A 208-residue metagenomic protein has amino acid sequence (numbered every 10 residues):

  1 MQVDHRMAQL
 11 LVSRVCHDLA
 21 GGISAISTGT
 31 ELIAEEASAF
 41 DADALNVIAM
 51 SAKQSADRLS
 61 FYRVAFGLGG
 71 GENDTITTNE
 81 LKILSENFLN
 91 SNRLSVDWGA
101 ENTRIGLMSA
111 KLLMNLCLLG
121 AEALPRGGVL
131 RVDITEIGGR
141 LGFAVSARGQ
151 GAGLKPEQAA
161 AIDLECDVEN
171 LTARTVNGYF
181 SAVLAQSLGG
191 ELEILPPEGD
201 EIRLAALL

Functional and structural regions predicted by a protein language model:
Q2-L10, D43, R93-A121, P125 (+1 more regions): Conserved short strand/loop->alpha-helix "switch" segment adjacent to the catalytic nucleotide/phosphoryl-transfer site
M7, L11, L19-T77, R104 (+1 more regions): Histidine phosphotransfer helical core of two-component systems
Q9-T30, A34-E36, M108-I137, N177-S187: Conserved ATP-binding N-box helix of the HATPase_c
G71-S91: Short beta-to-alpha transition helix within the HATPase_c
S95, V129, E191: Residue-level detector of anion-binding/catalytic polar loops
G139-G178, L207: Glycine-rich/acidic phosphate-handling loop/turn and adjacent ATP-lid/helix of nucleotide-binding kinase/ATPase domains
G189-P196: Glycine-rich ATP-binding loops of the HATPase_c
E198-A205: Glycine-rich nucleotide-binding loop
